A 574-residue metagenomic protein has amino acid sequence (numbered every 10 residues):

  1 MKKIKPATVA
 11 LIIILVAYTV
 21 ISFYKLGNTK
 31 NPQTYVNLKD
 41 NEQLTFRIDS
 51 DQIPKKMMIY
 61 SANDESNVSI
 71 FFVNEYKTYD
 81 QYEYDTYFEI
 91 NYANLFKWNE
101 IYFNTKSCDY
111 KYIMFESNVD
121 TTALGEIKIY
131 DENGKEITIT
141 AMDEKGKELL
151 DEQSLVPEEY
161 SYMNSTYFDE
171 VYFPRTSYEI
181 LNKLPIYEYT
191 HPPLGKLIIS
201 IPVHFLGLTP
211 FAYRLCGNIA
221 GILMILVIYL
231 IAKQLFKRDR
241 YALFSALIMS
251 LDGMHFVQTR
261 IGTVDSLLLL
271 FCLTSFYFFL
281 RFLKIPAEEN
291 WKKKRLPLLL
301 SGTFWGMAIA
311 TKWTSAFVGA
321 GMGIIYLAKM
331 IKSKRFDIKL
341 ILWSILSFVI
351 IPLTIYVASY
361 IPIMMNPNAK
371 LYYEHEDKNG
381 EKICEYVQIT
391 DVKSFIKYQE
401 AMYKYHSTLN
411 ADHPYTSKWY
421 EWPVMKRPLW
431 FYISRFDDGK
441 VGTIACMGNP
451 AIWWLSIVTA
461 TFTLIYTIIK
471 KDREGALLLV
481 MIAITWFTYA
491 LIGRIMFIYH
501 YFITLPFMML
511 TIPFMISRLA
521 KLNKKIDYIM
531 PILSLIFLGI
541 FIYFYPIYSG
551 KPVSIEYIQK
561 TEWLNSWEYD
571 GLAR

Functional and structural regions predicted by a protein language model:
M1-A10, V20-F46, S161, K293-L300 (+6 more regions): Transmembrane helical bundles and short interhelical boundary loops of multi-pass, membrane-embedded
Q33, I139-V156, Y162-P174, I186-I198 (+1 more regions): Extracytoplasmic catalytic/substrate-binding loops of multi-pass membrane glycan-assembly enzymes
F211, L215-F236, T274-F278, F462-T463: Transmembrane-helix motifs of polytopic, lipid-linked glycan transferases
Y213, G217, M254-L267, T314: Short acidic/glycine- and proline-prone juxtamembrane loop motifs at membrane-interface regions of multi-pass membrane
S245-S250, W305, I309: Short helix- or helix-capping micro-motifs that position conserved polar/aromatic residues at function-defining sites
L267-N290, F304-W305, M508-T511: Specific aromatic-rich, kink-prone transmembrane helix
K294-K312, G323, T485: Membrane-interface alpha helices of multi-pass inner-membrane proteins
W430-D472: Hydrophobic, aromatic-rich transmembrane alpha-helices and their immediate juxtamembrane boundary segments
